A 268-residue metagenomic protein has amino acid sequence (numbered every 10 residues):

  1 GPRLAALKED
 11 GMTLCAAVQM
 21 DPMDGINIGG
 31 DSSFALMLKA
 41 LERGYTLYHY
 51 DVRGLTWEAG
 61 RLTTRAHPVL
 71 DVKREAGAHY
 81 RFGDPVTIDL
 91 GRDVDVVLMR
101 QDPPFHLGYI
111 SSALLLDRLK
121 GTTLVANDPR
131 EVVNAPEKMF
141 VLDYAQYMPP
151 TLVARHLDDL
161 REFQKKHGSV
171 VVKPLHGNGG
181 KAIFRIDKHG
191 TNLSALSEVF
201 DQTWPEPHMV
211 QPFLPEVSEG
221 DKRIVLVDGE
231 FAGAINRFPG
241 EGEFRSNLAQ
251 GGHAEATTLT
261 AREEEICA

Functional and structural regions predicted by a protein language model:
G1-G11: Short, Lys/Arg-enriched N-terminal segments with co-localized hydrophobic residues within the first ~10-30 amino acids
G11, K120-T123, H167, T203-W204: A structural signal for short coil/turn segments at secondary-structure junctions
T13, D24-V153, D159: Conserved N-proximal alpha/beta basic substrate-recognition cap immediately N-terminal to, or forming the N-lobe
C15-Q19, A126, V170: Short hydrophobic beta-strand segments
V18, L98-M99, Q211: Redox-cofactor binding/interface segments in oxidoreductases and associated redox assembly factors
D21, D102, L175: Flexible loop residues that form catalytic and substrate-binding hotspots at small-molecule/glycan-binding clefts
S33, D158, K165-S169, H176-A268: Phosphate-binding site of ATP-dependent enzymes
Y48, D95-V96, T123-L124, P150 (+4 more regions): Structural motif
